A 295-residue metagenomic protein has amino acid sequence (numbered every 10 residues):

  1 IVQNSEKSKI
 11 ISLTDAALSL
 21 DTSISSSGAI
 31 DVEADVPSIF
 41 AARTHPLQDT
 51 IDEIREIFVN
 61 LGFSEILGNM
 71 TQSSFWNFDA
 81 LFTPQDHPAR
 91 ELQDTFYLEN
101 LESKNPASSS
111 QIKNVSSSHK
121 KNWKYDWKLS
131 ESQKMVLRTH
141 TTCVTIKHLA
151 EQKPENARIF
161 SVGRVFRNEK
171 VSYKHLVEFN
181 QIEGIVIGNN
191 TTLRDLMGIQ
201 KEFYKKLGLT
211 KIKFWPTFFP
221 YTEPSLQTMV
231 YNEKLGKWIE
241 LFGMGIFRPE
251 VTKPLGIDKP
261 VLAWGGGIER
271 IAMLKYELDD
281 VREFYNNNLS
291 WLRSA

Functional and structural regions predicted by a protein language model:
Q3-A295: TRNA-recognition modules of translation machinery and tRNA-sensing kinases, especially anticodon-binding
